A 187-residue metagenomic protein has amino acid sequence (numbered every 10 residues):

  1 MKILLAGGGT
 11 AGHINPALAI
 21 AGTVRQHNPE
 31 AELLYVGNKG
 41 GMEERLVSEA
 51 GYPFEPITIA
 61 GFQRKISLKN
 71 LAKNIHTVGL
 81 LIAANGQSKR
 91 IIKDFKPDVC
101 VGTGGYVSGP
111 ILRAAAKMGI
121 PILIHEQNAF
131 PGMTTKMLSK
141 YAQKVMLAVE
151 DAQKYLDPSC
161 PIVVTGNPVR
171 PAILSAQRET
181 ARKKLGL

Functional and structural regions predicted by a protein language model:
I3-A6, T10, E30-G79, A83 (+2 more regions): Conserved nucleotide-sugar phosphate-binding/catalytic loop shared by glycosyltransferases and other
A6, V36, G102-T103, H125-E126: Structural motif
T10-A11, G105-V107, A129-F130: Residue-level detector of alpha-helix initiation sites
H13-R25: Short amphipathic alpha-helix
N28, R90-K96, L185-L187: Glycine-rich phosphate-binding loop signature in dinucleotide/nucleotide-binding domains
L34, M42, P53, A116-E179: Active-site-proximal region of nucleotide-activated glycan assembly enzymes, centered on histidine/acidic-rich loops
K73, L174-L187: A short helix/loop element that forms part of the nucleotide-sugar donor recognition site in Leloir-type
Q87-C100, V107-L123, K136-K140, K144: Glycosyltransferases and closely related glycan-assembly transferases that use nucleotide-activated donors
